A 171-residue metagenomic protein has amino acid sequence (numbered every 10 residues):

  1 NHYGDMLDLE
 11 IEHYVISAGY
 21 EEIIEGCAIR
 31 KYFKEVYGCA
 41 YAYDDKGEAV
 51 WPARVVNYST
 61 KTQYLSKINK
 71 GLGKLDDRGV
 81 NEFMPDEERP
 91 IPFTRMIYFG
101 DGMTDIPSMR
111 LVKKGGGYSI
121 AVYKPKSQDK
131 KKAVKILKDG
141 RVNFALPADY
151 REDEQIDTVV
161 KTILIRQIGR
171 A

Functional and structural regions predicted by a protein language model:
N1-R170: C-terminal cap/substrate-recognition subdomain and adjoining C-terminal extension of metal-dependent phosphatase-like
